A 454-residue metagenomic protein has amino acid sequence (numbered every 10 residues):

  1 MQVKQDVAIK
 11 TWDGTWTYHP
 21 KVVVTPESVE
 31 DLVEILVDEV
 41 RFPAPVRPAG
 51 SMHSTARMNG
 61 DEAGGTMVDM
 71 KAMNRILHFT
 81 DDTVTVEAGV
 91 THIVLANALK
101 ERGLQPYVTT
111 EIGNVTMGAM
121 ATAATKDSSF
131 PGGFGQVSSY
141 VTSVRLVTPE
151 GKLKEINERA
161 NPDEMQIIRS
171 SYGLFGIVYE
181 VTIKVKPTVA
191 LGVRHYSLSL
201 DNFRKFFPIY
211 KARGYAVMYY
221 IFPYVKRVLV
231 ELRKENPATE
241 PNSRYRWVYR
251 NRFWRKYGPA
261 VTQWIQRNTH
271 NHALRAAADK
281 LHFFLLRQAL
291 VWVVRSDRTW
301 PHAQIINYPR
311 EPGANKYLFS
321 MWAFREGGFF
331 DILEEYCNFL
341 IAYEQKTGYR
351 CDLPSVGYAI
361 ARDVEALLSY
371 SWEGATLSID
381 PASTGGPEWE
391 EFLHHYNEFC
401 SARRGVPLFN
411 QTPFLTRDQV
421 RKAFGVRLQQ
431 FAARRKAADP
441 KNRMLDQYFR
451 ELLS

Functional and structural regions predicted by a protein language model:
T15-E111, A124-S128, Y219: Glycine-rich N-terminal segment of FAD-binding domains in flavoprotein oxidoreductases, spanning the beta-loop-helix
R47-G50, A216-F222, F319-W322, T347-V364 (+1 more regions): A short glycine-rich, hydrophobically flanked beta-strand micro-motif that places a catalytic Asp/Glu for divalent metal
A56-I76, S129-E150, I177-K184: Structural signature of FAD isoalloxazine-binding scaffolds in flavoprotein oxidoreductases
T122, T142-D331, E335-N338, C351: C-terminal substrate-binding/cap subdomain adjacent to the FAD-binding core in PCMH-type and related FAD-linked
E231-N236, V293-D297, P301-I305, A361-G374 (+1 more regions): Short glycine/threonine-rich loop-to-helix capping motif typified by GTGT followed within a few residues by an Asp-Pro
I306-Y308, E388, S401-S454: Activity-critical C-terminal alpha-helical subdomain
F329-E334, K346-G348, G386-P407: Extended C-terminal subregions enriched in glycine
L333-A382: C-terminal structural cap/anchor segments
